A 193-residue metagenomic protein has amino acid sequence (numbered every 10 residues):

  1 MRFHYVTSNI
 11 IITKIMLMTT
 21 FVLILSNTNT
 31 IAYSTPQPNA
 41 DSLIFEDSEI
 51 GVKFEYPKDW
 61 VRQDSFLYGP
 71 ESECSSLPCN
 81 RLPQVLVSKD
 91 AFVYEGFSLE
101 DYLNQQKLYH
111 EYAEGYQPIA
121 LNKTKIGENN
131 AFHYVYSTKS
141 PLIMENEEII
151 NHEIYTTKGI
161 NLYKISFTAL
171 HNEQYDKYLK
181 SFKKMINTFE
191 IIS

Functional and structural regions predicted by a protein language model:
F3-L17: Bacterial N-terminal signal peptides that target proteins for export
K14-N27: Bacterial N-terminal signal peptides
S26-P36: Sec-dependent signal peptide cleavage junction
T35-Y68: N-terminal "mature-domain start" segment
E49, K58-W60, Y136-S140, F167-A169: A mature extracytoplasmic/lumenal domain signature
G51, G96-E100, N172, D176-K180: Soluble non-cytosolic domains of exported or imported proteins
W60, L162-S193: Surface-exposed amphipathic alpha-helical segments
D64-K164: Conserved polar/disulfide-associated segments of primarily extracytoplasmic proteins
